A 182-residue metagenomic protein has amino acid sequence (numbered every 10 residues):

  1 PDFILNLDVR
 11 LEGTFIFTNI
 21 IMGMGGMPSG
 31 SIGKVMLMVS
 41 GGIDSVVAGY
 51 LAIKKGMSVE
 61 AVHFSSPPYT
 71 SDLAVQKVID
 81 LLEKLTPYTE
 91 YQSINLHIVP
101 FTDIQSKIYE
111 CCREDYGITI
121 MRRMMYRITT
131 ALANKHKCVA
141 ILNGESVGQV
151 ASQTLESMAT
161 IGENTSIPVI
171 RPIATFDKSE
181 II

Functional and structural regions predicted by a protein language model:
P1-M38, V46-I98, E163: RNA-binding accessory domains that recognize and position tRNA/RNA substrates
D8, I98-D103, S146-V147: A glycine-rich phosphate-binding loop feature that marks nucleotide/adenosyl-phosphate handling sites
N19-I32, Q105-I181: Active-site adenylate/phosphate-handling loop in enzymes that bind or generate adenylated species
G42: Conserved G/P- and acidic residue-centered "switch" motifs that form tight phosphate/ATP-binding loops in soluble
S65, P100-T102, I173: Residues at the C-termini of beta-strands that transition into short coil/loop
E83-I120: S-adenosyl-L-methionine
